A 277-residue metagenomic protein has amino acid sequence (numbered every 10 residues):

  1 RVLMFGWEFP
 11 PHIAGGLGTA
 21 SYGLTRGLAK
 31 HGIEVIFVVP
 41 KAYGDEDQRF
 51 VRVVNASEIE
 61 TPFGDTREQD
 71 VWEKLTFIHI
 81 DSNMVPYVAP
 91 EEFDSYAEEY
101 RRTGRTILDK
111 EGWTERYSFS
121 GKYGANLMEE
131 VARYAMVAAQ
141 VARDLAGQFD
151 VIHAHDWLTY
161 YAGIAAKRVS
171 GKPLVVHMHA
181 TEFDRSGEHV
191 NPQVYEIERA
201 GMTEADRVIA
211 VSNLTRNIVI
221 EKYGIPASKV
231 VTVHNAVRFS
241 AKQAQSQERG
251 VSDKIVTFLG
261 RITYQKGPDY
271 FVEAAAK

Functional and structural regions predicted by a protein language model:
R1, S240-I255: Nucleotide-sugar donor-binding and catalytic loop/hinge architecture of NDP-sugar-dependent glycosyltransferases
E8-A20, D45-Q48, K266: A short, glycine/small-residue-rich beta-strand->loop->alpha-helix junction that serves as a flexible
G18-A29: Short amphipathic alpha-helix
I36-A142: A conserved catalytic-core segment of Leloir-type glycosyltransferases
A139-A146, N191-V208: Membrane-proximal helix-turn-helix segments that form the acceptor-binding/catalytic region of lipid-linked
V151-H153, Y160, A165-R185, I209: Active-site proximal beta-strand in glycosyltransferases
I209, R249-A276: Conserved donor-binding/catalytic core segment of Leloir-type glycosyltransferases
L214, A236: Carbohydrate-associated surface elements
